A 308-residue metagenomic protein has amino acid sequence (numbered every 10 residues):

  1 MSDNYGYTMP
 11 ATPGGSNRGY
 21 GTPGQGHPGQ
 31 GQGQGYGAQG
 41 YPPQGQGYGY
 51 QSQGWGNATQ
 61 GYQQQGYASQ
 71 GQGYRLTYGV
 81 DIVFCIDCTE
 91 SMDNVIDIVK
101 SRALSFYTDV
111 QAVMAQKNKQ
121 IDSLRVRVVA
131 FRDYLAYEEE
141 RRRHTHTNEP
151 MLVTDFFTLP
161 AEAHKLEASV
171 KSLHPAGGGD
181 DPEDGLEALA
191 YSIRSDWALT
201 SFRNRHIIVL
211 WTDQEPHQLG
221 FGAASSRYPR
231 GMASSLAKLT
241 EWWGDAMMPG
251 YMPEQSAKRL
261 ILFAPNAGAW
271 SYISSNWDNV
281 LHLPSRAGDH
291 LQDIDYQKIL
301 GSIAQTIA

Functional and structural regions predicted by a protein language model:
M1-L76: Intrinsically disordered, low-complexity repeat regions enriched in Pro/Gln/Gly/Tyr
S2-P10, R18, Q65-A308: Divalent cation-coordinating acidic motifs and surrounding scaffolds that mediate Ca2+/Mg2+/Mn2+/Zn2+-dependent binding
